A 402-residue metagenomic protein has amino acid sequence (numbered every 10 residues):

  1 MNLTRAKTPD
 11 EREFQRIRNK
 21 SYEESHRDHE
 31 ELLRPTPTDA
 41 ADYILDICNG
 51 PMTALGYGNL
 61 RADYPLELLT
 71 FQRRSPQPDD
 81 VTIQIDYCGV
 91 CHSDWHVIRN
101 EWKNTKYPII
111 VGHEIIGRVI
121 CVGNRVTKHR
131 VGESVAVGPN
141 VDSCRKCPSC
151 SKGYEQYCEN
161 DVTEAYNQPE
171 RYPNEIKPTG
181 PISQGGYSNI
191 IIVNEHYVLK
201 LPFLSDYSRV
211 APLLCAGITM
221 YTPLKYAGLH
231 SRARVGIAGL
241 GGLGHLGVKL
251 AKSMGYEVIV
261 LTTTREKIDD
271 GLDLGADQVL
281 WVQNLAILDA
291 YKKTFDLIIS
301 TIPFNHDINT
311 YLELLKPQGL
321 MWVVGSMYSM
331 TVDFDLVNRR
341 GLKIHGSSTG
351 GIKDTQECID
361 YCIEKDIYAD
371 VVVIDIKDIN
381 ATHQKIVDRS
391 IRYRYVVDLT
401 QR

Functional and structural regions predicted by a protein language model:
T4, D10, F14-R18, Y22 (+2 more regions): C-terminal hydrophobic helical "lid"/dimerization subdomain of Rossmann-like NAD(P)H-dependent oxidoreductases
Q72-C88, E101-S151, E155-Q156, P202-S205: Glycine-rich beta-strand-centered segment in the early N-terminal region that forms part of a ligand/cofactor-binding
A136, I299, W322: N-terminal Rossmann-like NAD(P) cofactor-binding module of classical short-chain dehydrogenase/reductase
C144-A238: NAD(P)H dinucleotide-binding glycine-rich loop of Rossmann-like/cofactor-binding domains, especially the beta1-alpha1
S231-L240, L250-I308: Adenosine-nucleotide cofactor-binding segment
G244-H245: N-terminal Rossmann-fold NAD(P) dinucleotide-binding loop
Y256, I302-D370, I376, L399-R402: Glycine-rich phosphate-binding loop and adjacent beta-alpha segment of Rossmann(oid) nucleotide-cofactor-binding
